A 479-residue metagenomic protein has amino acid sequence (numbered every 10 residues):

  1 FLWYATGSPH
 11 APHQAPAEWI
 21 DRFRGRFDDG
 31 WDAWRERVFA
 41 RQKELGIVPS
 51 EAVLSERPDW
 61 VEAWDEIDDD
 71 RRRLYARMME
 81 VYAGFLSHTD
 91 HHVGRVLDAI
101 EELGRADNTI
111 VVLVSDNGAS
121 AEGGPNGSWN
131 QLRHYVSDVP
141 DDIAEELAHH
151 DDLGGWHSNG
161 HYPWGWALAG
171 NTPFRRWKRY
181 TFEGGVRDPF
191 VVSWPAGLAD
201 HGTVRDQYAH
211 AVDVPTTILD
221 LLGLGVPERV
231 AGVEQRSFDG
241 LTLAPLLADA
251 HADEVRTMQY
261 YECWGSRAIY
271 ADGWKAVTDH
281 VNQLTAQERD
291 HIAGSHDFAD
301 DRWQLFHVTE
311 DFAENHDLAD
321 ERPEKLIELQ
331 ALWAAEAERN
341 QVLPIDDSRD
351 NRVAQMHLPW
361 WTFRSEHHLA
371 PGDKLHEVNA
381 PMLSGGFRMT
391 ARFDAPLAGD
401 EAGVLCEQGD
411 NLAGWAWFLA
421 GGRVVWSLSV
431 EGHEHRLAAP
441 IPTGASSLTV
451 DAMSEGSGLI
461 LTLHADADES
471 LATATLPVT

Functional and structural regions predicted by a protein language model:
F1-A40, S55-V81, N117-Q131, L198: Active-site His/acidic residue clusters
A11-R22, L97, A121-Y135, H201-G202 (+5 more regions): Short, solvent-exposed loop/turn and secondary-structure capping segments
V48, A52-P58, H88-N126, H150-D152 (+2 more regions): Metal-dependent active-site segment of extracytoplasmic phospho-/sulfohydrolases and closely related
S55-R57, E66-D70, L74-Y75, G124 (+8 more regions): Long, internal low-complexity/basic segments
L97-D98, V136-D253: Substrate-binding rim/cap in mid-to-C-terminal beta-strand-loop elements of soluble/periplasmic
A169, F174-D188, Y261-A319, K325 (+2 more regions): C-terminal, low-complexity/hydrophilic appendages and adjacent surface loops of extracellular/periplasmic anionic
D400-N411: Aromatic-rich beta-strand patches that line glycan-recognition/binding surfaces of extracellular proteins
L428-S447: Short, aromatic/His-centered strand-loop micro-motif at the edge of beta-sheets
